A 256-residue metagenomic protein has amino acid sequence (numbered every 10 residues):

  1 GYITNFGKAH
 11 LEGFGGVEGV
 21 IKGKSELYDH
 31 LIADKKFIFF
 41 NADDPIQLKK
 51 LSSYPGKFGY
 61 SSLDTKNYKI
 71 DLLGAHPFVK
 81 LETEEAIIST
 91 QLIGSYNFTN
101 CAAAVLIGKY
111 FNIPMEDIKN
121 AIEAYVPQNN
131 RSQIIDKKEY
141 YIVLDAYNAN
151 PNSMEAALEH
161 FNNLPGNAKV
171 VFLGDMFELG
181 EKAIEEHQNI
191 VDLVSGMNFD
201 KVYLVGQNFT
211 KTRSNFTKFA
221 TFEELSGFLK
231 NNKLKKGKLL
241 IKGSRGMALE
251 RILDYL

Functional and structural regions predicted by a protein language model:
G1-Y141, G166-N167, D192-S195, F199-K201 (+3 more regions): Acidic, Mg2+-coordinating active-site environments of NTP-dependent enzymes
G7-A9, D43-P45, N148-A149, M176-F177 (+2 more regions): Short glycine-rich anion-binding loops that position phosphate/pyrophosphate groups of nucleotides and phosphorylated
E12-E18, M154, G180-E185, E250-R251: Glycine/threonine-rich flexible loop motifs
S25, D29, E155-N162, Q188 (+4 more regions): Amphipathic, non-transmembrane alpha-helical secondary structure
T90-L92, V143-L144, L173, L179-G180 (+1 more regions): Thr-Gly-centered strand-to-loop micro-motif
P127-N130, A146-N215: Active-site beta-alpha connecting loops in nucleotide-dependent enzymes
N129-R131, G246, E250-R251: ATP-dependent carboxylate/acyl-activation modules
L204, F219, S244: Active-site loop-to-helix "anion-binding N-cap" substructures in soluble metabolic enzymes
